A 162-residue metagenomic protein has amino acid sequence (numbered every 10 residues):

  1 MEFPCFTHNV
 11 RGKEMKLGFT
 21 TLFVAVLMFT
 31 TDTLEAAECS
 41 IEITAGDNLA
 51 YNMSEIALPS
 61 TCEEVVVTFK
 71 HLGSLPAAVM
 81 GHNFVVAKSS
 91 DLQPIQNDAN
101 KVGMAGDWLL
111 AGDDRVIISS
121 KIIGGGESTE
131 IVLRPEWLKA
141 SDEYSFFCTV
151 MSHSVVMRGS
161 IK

Functional and structural regions predicted by a protein language model:
V10-T21: Bacterial N-terminal signal peptides that target proteins for export
T20-F29: Bacterial N-terminal signal peptides
D32-A36: Sec/Tat signal peptide C-region and signal peptidase I cleavage site
A37-G46, A87-L109, M151-K162: Extracytoplasmic/periplasmic copper-protein system
E38-E64: N-terminal edge beta-strand
F69-S74: Short amphipathic, basic-aromatic surface patches that mediate peripheral association with negatively charged
P76, I118-K162: Extracellular/periplasmic metallocenter environments
D91-K139: Extracytoplasmic beta-sandwich strand-turn segments characteristic of Greek-key/jelly-roll folds
